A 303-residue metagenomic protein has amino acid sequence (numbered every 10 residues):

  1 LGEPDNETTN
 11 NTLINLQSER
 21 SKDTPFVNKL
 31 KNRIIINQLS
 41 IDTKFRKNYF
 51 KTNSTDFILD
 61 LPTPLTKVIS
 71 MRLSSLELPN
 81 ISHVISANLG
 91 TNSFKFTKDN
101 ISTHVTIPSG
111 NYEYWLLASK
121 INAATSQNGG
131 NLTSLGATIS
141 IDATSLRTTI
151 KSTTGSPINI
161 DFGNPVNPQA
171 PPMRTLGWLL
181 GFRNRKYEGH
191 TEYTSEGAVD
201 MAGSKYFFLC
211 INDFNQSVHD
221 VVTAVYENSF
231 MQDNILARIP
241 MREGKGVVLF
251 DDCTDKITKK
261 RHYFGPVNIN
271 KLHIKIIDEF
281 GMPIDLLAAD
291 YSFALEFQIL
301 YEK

Functional and structural regions predicted by a protein language model:
L1-K303: The ATP-binding site of the protein kinase catalytic domain
